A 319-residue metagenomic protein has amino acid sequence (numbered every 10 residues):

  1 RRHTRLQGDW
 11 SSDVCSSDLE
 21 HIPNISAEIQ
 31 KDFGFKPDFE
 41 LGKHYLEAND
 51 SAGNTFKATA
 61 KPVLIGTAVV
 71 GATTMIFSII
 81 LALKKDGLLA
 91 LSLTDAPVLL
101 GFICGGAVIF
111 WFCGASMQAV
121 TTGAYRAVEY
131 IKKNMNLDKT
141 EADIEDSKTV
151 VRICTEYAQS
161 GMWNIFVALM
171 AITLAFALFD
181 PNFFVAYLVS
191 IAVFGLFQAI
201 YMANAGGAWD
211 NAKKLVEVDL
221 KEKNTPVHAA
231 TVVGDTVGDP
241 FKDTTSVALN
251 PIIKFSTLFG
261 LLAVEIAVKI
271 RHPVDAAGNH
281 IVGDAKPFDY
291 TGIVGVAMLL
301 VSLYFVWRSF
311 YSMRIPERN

Functional and structural regions predicted by a protein language model:
R1-C15: Single conserved hydrophobic/aromatic residue that forms the stacking wall/gate of nucleotide- or nucleobase-binding
S11-R318: Hydrophobic, small-residue-rich transmembrane alpha-helices and their short perimembrane loops in multi-pass membrane
